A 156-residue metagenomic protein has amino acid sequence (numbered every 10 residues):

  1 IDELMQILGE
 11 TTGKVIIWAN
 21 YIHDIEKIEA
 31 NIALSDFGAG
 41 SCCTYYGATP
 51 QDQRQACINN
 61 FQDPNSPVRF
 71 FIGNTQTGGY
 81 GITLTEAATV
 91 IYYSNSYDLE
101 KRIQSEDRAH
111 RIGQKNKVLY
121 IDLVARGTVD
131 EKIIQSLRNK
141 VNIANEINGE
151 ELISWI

Functional and structural regions predicted by a protein language model:
I1-N31: Conserved helicase/translocase motor-coupling segment
E3-Q6, K27, A56, N60 (+2 more regions): Alpha-helical elements of Rossmann-like donor-binding domains used by nucleotide-donor carbohydrate transfer enzymes
G9-E10, N60-N65, I82-L84: Conserved catalytic network of the ASCE P-loop NTPase/AAA+ motor domain
G13, Y21-I25, P50, T77-G78 (+3 more regions): Short, solvent-exposed loop/turn segments at secondary-structure junctions
I16-W18, E26-E29, A33, F37-G78: Conserved helicase ATPase core of P-loop NTP-dependent helicases/translocases
I25-E29, Q55, R69-K117: SF2 helicase motor core recognition
Y45, Y93, L123: Hydrophobic residues at beta-strand termini and immediately following loops that shape nucleotide-binding pockets
Y97-I156: A conserved SF2-helicase RecA2
